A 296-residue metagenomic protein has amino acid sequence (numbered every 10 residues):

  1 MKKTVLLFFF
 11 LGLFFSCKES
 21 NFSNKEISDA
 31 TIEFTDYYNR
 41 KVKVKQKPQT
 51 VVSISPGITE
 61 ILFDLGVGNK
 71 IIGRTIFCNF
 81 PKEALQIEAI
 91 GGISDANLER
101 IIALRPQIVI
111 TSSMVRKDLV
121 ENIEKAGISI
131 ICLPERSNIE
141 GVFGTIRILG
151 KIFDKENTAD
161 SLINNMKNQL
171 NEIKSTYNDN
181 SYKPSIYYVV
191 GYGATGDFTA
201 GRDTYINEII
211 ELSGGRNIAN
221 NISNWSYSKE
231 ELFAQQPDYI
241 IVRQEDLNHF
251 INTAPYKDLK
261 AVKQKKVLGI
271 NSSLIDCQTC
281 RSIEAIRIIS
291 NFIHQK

Functional and structural regions predicted by a protein language model:
T4-L13: Sec-dependent N-terminal signal peptides
V5, C17-T59, K155-Y187, Q236-Y239 (+1 more regions): Bacterial Sec-exported substrate-binding components of ABC uptake systems
T35-N39, E88-E99, R136, I222-E230: Short helix-initiation/N-cap motifs at beta->coil->alpha
T50-M114, G215-N221: A short, structured surface patch at a secondary-structure boundary
T75, A200-W225, G269: His/Asp/Glu-enriched short active-site or ligand-binding loop at hydrolase and phosphoryl-transfer sites
L98-R105, A126, S228-Q236: Short helices/loops that flank or line small-molecule/ion binding pockets
D118, E135-R147, Y182-Y205: Extracytoplasmic ligand-binding site segments that recognize negatively charged/polar headgroups
G141, R147-K151, D160-N164, N171 (+1 more regions): Structured C-terminal subdomain patch of bacterial secreted/periplasmic proteins
